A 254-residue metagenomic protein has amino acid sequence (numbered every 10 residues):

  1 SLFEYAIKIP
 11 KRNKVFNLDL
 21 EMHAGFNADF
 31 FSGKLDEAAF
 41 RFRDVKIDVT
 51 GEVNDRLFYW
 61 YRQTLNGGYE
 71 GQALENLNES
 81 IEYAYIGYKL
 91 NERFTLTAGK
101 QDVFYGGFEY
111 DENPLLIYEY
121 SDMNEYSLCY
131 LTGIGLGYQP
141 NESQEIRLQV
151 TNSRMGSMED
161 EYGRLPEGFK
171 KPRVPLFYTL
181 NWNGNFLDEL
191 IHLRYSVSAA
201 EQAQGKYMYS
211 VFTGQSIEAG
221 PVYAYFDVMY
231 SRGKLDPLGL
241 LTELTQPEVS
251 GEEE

Functional and structural regions predicted by a protein language model:
S1-L96, L136-I146, E218: Beta-barrel outer-membrane channel/assembly domains of diderm bacteria
K11-N13, L57, P175, L180-E254: Detector for outer-membrane/organellar transmembrane beta-barrel domains, recognizing the amphipathic beta-strand
E21-G33, E70-S80, E92-N183: Surface-exposed coil loops of outer-membrane beta-barrel proteins
M22-F30, D44-K46, V53-D55, Q63-Y69 (+6 more regions): Transmembrane beta-strands of outer-membrane beta-barrel pores
E37-R41, L115-E119, M155, P166-G168 (+2 more regions): Short, low-complexity, polar/charged sequence segments that are solvent-exposed and flexible
R43-I47, I81-I86, Y130-I134, L176-L180 (+2 more regions): Hydrophobic, lipid-facing positions within transmembrane beta-strands of outer-membrane proteins
K46, Y69, M123-L128, V222-Y225 (+1 more regions): Short, surface-exposed, polar/charged, turn-prone segments marking secondary-structure boundaries
Y83-G87, E119-E125, G135, A219-Y223 (+2 more regions): Short, Lys/Arg-enriched charge-dense amphipathic segments
